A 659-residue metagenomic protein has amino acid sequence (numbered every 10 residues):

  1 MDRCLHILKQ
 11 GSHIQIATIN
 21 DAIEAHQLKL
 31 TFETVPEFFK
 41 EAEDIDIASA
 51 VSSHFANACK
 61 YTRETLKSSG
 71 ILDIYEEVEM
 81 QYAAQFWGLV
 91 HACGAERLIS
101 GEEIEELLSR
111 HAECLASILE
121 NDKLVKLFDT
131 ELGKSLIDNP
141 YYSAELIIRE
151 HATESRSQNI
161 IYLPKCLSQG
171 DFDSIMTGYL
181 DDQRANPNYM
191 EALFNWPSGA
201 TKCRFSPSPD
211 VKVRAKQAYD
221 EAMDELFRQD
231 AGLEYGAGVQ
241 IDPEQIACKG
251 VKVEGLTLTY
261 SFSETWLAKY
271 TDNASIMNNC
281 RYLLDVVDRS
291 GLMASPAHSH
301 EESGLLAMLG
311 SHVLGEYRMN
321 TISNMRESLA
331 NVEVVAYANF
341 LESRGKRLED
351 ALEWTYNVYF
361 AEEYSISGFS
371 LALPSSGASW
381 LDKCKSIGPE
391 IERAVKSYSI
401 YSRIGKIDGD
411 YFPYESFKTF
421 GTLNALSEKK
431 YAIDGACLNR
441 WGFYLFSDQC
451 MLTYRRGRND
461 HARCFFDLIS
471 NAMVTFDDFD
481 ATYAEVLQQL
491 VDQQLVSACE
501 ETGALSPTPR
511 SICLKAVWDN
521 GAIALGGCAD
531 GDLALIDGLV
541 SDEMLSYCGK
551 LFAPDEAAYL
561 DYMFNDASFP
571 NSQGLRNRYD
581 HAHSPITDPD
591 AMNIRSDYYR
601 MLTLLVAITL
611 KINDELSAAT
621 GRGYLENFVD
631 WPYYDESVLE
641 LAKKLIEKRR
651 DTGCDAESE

Functional and structural regions predicted by a protein language model:
M1-G377: Long amphipathic alpha-helical coiled-coil/heptad-repeat bundle
L5, N20, P36, E353 (+6 more regions): Generic detector of well-ordered alpha-helical segments enriched in charged/polar residues, highlighting helical
V35, V51, V78, V90 (+22 more regions): Extended aliphatic helical segments
R156, T419-E659: Amphipathic, oligomerization/interface secondary-structure segments
V358-F443: Long, low-complexity, charged/polar intrinsically disordered regions in eukaryotic proteins
